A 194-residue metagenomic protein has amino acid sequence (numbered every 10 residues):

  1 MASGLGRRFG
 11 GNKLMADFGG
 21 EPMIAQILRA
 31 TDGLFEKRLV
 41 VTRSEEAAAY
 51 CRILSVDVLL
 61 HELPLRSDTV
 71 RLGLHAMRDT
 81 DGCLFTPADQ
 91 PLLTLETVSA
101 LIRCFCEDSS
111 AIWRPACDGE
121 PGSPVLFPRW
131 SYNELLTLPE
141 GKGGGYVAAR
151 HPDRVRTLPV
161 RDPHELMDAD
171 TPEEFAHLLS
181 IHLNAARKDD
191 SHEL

Functional and structural regions predicted by a protein language model:
M1-P121, H151-D162: Nucleotide and nucleotide-moiety/phosphate-recognizing core
R7, A48-A49, N133, M167 (+1 more regions): Alpha-helical elements of the RecA-like P-loop NTPase motor core of helicases
V98, S131-L135, F175: A generic structural signal for short hydrophobic patches within well-formed alpha-helices
S123-F127, M167-A169: Short glycine- and hydrophobic/aromatic-rich loop-to-beta-strand nucleating segment in the catalytic cores
T137-L194: Conserved alpha/beta core of the MobA/IspD/sugar-nucleotide pyrophosphorylase nucleotidyltransferase superfamily
